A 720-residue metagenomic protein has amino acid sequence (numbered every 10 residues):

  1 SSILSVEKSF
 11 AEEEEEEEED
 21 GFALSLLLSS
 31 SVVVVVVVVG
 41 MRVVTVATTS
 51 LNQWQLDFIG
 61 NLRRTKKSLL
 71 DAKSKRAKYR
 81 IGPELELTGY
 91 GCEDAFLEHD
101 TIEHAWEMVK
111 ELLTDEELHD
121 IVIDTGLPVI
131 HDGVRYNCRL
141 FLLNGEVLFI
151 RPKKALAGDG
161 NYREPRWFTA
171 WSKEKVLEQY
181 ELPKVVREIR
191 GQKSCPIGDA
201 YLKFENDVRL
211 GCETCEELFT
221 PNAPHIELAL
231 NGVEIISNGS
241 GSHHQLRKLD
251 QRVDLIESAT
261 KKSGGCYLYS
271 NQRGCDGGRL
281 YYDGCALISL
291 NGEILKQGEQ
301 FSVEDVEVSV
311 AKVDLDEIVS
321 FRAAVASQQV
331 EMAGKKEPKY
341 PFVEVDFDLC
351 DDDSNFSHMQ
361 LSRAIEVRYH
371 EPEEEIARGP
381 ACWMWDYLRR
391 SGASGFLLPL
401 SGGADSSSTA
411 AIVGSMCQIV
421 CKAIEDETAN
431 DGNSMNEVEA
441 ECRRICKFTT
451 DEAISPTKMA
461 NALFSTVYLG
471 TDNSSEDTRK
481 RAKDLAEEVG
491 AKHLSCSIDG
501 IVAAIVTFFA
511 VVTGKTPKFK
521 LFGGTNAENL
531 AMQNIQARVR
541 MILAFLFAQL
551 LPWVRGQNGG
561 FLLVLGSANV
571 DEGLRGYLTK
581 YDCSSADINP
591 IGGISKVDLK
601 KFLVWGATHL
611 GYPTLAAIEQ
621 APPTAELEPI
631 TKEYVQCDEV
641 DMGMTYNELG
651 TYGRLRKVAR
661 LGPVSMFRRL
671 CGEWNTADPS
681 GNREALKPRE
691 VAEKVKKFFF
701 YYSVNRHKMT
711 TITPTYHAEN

Functional and structural regions predicted by a protein language model:
A11, L26-V32, V38-P399, A410-C446 (+1 more regions): Enzyme catalytic cores with a strong preference for nitrogen-chemistry domains
T45, L56, F96, N206-V208 (+7 more regions): ATP/NTP-dependent adenylation/nucleotidyl-transfer catalytic domains that generate, transfer, or process NMP-activated
